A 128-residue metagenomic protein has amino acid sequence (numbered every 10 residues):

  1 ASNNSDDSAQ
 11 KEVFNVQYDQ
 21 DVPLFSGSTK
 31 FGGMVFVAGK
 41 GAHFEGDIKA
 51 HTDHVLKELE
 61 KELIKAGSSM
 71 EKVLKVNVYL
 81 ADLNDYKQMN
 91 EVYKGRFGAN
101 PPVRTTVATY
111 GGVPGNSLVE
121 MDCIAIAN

Functional and structural regions predicted by a protein language model:
A1-K57, K61-L74, L80-N128: N-terminal presequence-like segments and the immediate start of the first folded domain
